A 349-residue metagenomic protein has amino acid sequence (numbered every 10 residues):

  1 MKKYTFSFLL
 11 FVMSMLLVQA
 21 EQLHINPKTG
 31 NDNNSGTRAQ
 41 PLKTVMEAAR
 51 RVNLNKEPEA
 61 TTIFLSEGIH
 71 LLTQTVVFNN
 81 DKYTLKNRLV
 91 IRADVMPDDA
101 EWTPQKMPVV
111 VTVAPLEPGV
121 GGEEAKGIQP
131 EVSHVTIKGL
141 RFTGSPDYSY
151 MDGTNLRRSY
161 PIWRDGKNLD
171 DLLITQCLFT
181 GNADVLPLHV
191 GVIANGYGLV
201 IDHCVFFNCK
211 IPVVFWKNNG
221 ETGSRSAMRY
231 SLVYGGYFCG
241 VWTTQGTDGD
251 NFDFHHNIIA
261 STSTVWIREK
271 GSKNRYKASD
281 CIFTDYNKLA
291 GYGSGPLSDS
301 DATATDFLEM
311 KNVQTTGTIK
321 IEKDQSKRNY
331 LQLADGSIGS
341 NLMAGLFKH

Functional and structural regions predicted by a protein language model:
E21, T61, Q74, N87-L89 (+16 more regions): The right-handed parallel beta-helix/beta-solenoid scaffold, focusing on the short coil/turn and N-cap positions
P27-S66, A334-H349: Acidic Gly/Asp/Thr-rich repetitive segments characteristic of extracellular carbohydrate-active and adhesion proteins
M46-K56, L71-K82, G127, R268-G271: Short, T/G/N/S-enriched strand-turn elements that build extracellular solenoid repeat scaffolds
L65, I91, T136-I137, L169-I174 (+7 more regions): All-beta strand scaffolds that present successive hydrophobic residues in beta-strands
L72-T73, D94, D99, G144-P146 (+9 more regions): Surface-exposed loop/turn segments connecting beta-strands in extracellular beta-rich domains
Y83-Y150, A183, T315-I319, K323: Right-handed parallel beta-helix/beta-spiral solenoid domain characteristic of secreted/periplasmic
E117-R229, Y234: Right-handed parallel beta-helix
G271-H349: Acidic, glycine- and Ser/Thr-rich low-complexity intrinsically disordered tracts in extracellular/secreted proteins
